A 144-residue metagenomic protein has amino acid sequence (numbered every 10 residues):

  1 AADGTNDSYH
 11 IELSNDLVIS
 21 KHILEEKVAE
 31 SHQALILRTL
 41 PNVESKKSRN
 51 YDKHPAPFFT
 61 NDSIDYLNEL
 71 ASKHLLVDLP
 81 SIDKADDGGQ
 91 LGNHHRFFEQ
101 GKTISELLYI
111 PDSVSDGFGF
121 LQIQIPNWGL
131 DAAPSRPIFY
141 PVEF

Functional and structural regions predicted by a protein language model:
A1-F144: Active-/binding-site microenvironments in catalytic and ligand-binding cores
